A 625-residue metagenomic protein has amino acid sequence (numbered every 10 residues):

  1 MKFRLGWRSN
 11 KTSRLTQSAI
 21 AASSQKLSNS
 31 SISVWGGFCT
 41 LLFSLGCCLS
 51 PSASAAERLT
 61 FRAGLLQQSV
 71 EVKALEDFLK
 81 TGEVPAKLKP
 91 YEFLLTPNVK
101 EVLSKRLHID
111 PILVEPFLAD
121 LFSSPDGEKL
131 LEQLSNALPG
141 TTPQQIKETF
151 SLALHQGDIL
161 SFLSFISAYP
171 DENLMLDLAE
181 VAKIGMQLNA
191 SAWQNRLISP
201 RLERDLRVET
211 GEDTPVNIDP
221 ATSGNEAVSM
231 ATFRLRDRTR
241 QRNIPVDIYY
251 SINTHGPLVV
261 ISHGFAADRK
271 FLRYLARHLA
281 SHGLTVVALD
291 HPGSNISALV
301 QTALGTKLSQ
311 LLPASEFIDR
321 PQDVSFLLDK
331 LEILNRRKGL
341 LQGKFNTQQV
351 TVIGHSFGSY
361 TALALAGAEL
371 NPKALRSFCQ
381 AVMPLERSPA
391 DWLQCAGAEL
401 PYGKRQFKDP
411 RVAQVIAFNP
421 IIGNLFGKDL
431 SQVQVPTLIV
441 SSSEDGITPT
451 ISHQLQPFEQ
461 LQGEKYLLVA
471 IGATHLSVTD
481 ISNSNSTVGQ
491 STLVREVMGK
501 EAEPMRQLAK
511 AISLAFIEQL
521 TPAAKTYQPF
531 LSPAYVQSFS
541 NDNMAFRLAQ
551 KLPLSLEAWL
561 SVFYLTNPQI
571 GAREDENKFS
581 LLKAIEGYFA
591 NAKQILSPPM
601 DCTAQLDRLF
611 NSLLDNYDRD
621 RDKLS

Functional and structural regions predicted by a protein language model:
L66-E71, L75-E212: Mature extracellular/secreted ectodomains of secretory-pathway proteins
R204-T254: N-terminal cap/lid segment of alpha/beta-hydrolase-fold proteins
H255-G264: Short beta-strand element of the alpha/beta-hydrolase
A266, K270-R273, H278, D290-D319: Cap/lid segment of the alpha/beta-hydrolase catalytic domain
S309-G343, V382: Alpha/beta-hydrolase active-site loop
G354-G358, A362: Gly/Ala-rich beta-loop-alpha elbow adjacent to hydrolase catalytic centers
V433, I439-S441: Short beta-strand/loop motif that positions the catalytic acidic residue of the alpha/beta-hydrolase fold
V435, P449-F458: Short alpha-helix in the alpha/beta-hydrolase fold that links the catalytic acid
